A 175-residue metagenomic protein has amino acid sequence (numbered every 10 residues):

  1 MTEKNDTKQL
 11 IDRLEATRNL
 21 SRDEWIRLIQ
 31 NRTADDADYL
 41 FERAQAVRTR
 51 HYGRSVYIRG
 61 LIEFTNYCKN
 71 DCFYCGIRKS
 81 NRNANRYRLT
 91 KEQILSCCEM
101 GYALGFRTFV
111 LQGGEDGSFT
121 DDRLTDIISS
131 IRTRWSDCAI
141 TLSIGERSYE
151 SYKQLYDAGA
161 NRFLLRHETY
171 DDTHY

Functional and structural regions predicted by a protein language model:
M1-N70: Flexible, acidic/Gly-rich N-terminal and inter-domain linker regions that tether and position cofactor-handling modules
W25, Q30, I77-S80, S136: A broad detector of the eukaryotic-type serine/threonine protein kinase catalytic domain
W25-L28, L40, C97, I127 (+1 more regions): A structural signal for short hydrophobic/aromatic patches embedded in well-ordered alpha helices
F41-N81, R86-V110, N161: N-terminal pre-triad scaffold of radical SAM enzymes
K79-I94, G101-D122, I127-Y175: Core AdoMet radical
